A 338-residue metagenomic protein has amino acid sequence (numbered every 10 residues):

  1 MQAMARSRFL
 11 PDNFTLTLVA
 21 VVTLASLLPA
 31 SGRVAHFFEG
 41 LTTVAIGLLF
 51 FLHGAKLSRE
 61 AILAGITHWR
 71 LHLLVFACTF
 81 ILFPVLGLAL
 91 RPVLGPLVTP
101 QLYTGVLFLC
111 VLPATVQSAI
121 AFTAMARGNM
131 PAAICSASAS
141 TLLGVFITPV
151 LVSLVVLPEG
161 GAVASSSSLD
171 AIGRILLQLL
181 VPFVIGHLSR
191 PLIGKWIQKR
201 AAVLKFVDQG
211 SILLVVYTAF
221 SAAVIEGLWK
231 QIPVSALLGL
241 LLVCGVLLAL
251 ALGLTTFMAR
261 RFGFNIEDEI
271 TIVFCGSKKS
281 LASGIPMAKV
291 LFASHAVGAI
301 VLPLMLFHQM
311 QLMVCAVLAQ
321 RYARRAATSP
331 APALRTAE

Functional and structural regions predicted by a protein language model:
M1-E338: Alpha-helical transmembrane segments of multi-pass small-molecule/ion transporters
